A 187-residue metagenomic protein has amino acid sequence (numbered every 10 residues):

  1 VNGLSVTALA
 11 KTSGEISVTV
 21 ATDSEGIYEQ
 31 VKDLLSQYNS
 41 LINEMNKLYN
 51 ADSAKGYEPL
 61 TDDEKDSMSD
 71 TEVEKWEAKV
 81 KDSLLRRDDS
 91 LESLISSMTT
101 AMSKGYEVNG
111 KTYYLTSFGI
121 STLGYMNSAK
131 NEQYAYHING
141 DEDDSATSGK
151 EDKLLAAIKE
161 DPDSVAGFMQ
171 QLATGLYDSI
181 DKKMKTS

Functional and structural regions predicted by a protein language model:
V1-M45, V73-S187: Bacterial flagellar/type III secretion structural subunits and associated motility module proteins, recognized via
L48-E64: Short, glycine/acidic-rich hinge or "gate" loops at secondary-structure transitions that mediate conformational
